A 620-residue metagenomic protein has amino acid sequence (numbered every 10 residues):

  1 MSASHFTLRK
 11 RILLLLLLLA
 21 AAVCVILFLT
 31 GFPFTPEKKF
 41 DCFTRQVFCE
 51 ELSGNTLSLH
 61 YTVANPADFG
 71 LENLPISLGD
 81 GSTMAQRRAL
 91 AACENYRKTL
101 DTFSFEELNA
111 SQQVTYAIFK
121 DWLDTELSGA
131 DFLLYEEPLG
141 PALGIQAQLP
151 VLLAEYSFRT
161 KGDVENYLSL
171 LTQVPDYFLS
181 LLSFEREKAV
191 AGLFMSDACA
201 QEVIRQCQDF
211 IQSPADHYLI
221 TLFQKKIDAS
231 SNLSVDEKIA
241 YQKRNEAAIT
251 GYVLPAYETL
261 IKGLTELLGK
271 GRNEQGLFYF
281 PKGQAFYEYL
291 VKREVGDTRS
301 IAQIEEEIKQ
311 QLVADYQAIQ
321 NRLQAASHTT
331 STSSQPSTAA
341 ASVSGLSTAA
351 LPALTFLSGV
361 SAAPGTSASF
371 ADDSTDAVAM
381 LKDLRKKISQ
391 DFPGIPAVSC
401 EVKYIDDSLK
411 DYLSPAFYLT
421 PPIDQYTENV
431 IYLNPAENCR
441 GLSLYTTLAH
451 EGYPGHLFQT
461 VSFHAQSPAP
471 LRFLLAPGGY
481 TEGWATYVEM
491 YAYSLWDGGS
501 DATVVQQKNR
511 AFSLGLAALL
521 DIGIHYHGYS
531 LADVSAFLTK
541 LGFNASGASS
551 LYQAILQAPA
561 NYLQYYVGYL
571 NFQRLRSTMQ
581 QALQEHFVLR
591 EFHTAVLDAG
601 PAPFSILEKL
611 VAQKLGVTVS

Functional and structural regions predicted by a protein language model:
M1-A3: Short, Lys/Arg-rich, polar N-terminal cytosolic tail immediately upstream of the first transmembrane signal-anchor
F6-S620: N-terminal maturation segment of proteins
